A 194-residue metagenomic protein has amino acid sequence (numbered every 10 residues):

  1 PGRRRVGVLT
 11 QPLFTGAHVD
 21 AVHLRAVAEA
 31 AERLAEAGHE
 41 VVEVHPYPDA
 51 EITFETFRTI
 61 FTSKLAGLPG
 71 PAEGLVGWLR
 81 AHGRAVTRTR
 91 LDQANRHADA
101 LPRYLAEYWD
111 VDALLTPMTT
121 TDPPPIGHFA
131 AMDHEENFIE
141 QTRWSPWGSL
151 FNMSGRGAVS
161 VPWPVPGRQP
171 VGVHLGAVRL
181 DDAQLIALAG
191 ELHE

Functional and structural regions predicted by a protein language model:
P1-E55, R84-A85: Gly/Ser-rich, acidic/histidine-flanked active-site/gating loops
P1-T10, A28-E40, D92, R103 (+1 more regions): Structural helix-boundary/capping segments
G2-T10, E51-R103, P117, T121 (+2 more regions): Short helix-loop capping/hinge segments that flank enzyme active sites or metal/cofactor-binding pockets
A21-H23, H128-A131, H174: Short, glycine/charged-enriched secondary-structure capping and boundary segments
A21-P46, L91-D112, T142: Acyltransferase
R58-T62, M132-H134, A177: Short, hinge-like loop/turn segments at secondary-structure boundaries
P123-W144: Short, surface-exposed loop/helix-turn segments at secondary-structure junctions that function as lids/hinges flanking
Q141-S154: Hydrophobic alpha-helical segments in the ANL/AMP-binding
